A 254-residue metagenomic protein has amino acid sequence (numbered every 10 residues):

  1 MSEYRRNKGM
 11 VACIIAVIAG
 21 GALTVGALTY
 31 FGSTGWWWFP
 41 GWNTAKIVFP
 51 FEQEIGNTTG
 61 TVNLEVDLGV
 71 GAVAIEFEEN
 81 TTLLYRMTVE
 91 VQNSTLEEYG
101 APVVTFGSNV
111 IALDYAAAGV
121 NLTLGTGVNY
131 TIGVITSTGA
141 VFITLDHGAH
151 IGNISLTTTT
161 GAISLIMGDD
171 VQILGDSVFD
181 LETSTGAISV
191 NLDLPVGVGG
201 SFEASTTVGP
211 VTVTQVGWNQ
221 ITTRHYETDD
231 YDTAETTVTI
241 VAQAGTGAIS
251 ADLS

Functional and structural regions predicted by a protein language model:
S2-A16, G20-Y99, A112-G127, D169-I173 (+1 more regions): Short acidic/polar N-terminal linker immediately downstream of export determinants
E54-I55, E78, Y99-G100, V110-A117 (+3 more regions): Short, surface-exposed interaction patches in beta-rich subdomains that mediate adhesion/assembly near membranes
L64-D67, V134, L156, A204: Active-site alpha-helical segments that house and flank conserved acidic catalytic motifs for diphosphate chemistry
V104: Phosphate-proximal small/polar/acidic motifs at interfaces that engage nucleotide phosphates, polyphosphates
Y130-V134, H147, G152-N153: A generic tandem-repeat structural signature
V134-I135, S184: Beta-strand-rich solenoid/repeat architectures in extracellular/passenger domains of polysaccharide-targeting enzymes
